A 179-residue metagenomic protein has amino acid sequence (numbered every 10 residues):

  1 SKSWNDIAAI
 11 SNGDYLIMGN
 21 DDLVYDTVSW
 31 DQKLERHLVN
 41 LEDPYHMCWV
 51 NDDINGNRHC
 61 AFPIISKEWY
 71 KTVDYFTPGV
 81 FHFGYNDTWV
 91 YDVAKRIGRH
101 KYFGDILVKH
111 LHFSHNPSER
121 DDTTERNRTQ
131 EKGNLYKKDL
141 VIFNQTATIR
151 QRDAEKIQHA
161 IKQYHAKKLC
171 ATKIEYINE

Functional and structural regions predicted by a protein language model:
S1-N5, F83-Y91: Conserved glycosyltransferase catalytic-site signature
W4-Y15: Active-site nucleotide-sugar/metal-binding loop of Leloir-type enzymes
I7, D21-D22, L34, Y70 (+1 more regions): Generic structural signal for small/hydrophobic residues in well-ordered secondary structure, especially within
G13-V24: Short beta-strand-to-loop acidic/aromatic patch adjacent to the donor-nucleotide binding site
L23-F62: Conserved donor NDP-sugar-binding/catalytic core segment of glycosyltransferases
G56-W69, G84, T88: Short glycine- and hydrophobic/aromatic-rich loop-to-beta-strand nucleating segment in the catalytic cores
K67-G84, D92-R99, F103: Aromatic-glycine-rich donor-binding/catalytic loop that engages nucleotide-sugar donors across glycosyltransferases
T88-E179: C-terminal catalytic/acceptor-binding lobe
